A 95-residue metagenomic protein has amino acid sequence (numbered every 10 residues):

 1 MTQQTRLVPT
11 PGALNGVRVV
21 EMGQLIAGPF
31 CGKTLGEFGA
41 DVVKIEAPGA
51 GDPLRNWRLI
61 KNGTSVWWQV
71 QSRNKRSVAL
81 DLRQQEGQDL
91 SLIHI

Functional and structural regions predicted by a protein language model:
M1-I93: N-terminal helix-loop segment corresponding to the beta1-alpha1 unit of nucleotide/adenylate-binding folds
